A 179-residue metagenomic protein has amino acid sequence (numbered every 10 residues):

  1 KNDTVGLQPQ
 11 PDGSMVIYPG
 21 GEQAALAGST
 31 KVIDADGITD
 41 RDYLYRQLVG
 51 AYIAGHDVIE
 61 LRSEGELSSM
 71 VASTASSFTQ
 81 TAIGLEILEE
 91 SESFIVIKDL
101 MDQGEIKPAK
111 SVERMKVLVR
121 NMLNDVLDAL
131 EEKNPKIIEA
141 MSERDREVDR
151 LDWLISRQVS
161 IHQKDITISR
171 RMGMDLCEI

Functional and structural regions predicted by a protein language model:
K1-I179: Cytosolic, long alpha-helical scaffolding segments
